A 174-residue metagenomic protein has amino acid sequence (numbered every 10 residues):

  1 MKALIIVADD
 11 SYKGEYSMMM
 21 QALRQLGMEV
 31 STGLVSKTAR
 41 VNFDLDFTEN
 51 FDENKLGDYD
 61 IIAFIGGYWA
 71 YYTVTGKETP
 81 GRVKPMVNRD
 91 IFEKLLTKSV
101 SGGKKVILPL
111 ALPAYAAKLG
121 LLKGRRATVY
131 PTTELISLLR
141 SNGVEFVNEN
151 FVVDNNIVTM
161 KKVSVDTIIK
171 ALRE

Functional and structural regions predicted by a protein language model:
M1-V106, A114-R126, E134-E174: Extended, subdomain-level signal for the structured scaffold at the beginning of enzyme domains
L110: Catalytic nucleophile serine of serine hydrolases, specifically the conserved "nucleophile elbow" pentapeptide
